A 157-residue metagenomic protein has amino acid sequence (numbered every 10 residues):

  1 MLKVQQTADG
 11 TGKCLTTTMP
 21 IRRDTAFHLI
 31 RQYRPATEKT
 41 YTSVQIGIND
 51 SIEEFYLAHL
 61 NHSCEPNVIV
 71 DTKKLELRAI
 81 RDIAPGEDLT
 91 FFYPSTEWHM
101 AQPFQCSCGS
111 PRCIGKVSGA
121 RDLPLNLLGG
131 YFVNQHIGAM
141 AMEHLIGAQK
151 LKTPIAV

Functional and structural regions predicted by a protein language model:
M1-V157: Conserved catalytic SET/PR domain of SAM-dependent protein methyltransferases, capturing the structural core that binds
